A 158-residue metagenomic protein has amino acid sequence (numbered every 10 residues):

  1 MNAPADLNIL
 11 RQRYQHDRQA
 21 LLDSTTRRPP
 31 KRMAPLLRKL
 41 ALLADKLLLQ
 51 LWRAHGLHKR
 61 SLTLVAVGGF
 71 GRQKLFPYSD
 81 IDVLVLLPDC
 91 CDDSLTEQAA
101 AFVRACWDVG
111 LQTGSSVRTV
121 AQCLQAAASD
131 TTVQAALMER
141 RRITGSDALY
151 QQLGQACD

Functional and structural regions predicted by a protein language model:
M1-L7, D80, V85, Q98-A101: Solvent-exposed, well-ordered amphipathic alpha-helical segments that flank/support binding or catalytic loops
M1-R60, Y78: N-terminal regions immediately upstream of nucleotidyltransferase
N8-Q19, G68-R72, M138-R141: Short, functional N-terminal and low-complexity linear motifs
P30, V65-V67, L124: Hydrophobic alpha-helical segments, principally membrane-spanning helices and signal/leader peptides
A41-L42, L49, H55, T96-Q152: Conserved catalytic core of two-metal-ion nucleotidyltransferases
A44-T96: Active-site nucleotide-donor binding segment shared across nucleotidyl transfer reactions
L153-D158: Short, intrinsically disordered, charge-balanced linker/junction segments flanking boundaries in proteins
